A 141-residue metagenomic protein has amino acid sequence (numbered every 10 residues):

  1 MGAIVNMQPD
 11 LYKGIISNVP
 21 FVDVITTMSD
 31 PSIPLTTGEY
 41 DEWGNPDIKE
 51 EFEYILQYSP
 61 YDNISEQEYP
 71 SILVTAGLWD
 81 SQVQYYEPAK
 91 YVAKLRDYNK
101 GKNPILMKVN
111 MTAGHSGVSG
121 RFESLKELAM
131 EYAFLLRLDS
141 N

Functional and structural regions predicted by a protein language model:
M1-N141: Active-site-proximal cap/loop segments of hydrolase catalytic domains
